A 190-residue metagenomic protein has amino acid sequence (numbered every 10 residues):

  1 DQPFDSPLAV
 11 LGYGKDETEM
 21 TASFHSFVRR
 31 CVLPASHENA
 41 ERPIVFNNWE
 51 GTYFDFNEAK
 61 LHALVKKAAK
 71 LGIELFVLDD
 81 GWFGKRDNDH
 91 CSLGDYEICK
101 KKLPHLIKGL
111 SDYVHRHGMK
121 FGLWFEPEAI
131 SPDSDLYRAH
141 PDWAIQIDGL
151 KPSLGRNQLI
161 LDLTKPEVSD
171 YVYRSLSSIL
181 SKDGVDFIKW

Functional and structural regions predicted by a protein language model:
D1, F46, F76, V114 (+1 more regions): Conserved, mostly hydrophobic/aromatic
D1-K15: Short Pro-Gly-centered flexible turn/kink motifs
S6, R42-N48, E74-L78, F121-F125 (+1 more regions): Hydrophobic faces of well-ordered beta-strands that scaffold small-molecule active sites in alpha/beta enzyme cores
Y13-L33, E74-L78, K102-G155: Glycine-rich, aromatic-flanked loop segments that form ligand/cofactor-binding clefts across common enzyme folds
S23-L75, G84: An acidic-aromatic substrate-binding cleft motif
E41-P43, E50-F54, C99, P127-V185: Active-site-adjacent "subsite" loops/lids of carbohydrate-active enzymes
K66-K67, R86-D112, R116-H117: Catalytic cores of extracellular degradative/oxidative enzymes
G72-W82, V172-W190: Active-site groove signature of glycoside hydrolases
